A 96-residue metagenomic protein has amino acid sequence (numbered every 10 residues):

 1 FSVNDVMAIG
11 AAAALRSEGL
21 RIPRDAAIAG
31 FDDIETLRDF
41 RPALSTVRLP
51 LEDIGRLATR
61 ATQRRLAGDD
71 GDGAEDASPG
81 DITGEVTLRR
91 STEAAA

Functional and structural regions predicted by a protein language model:
F1-A96: Flexible loop/turn connectors
